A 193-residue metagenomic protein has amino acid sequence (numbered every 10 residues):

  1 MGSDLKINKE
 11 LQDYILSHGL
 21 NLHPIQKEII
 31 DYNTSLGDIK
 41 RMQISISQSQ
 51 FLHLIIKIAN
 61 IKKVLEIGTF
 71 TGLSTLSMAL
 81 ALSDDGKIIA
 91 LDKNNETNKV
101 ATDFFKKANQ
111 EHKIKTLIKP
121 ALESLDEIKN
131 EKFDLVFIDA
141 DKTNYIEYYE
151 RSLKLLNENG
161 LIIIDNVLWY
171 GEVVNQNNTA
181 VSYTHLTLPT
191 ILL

Functional and structural regions predicted by a protein language model:
M1-L22: N-terminal auxiliary segments of SAM/dcSAM-dependent transferases
I25: N-terminal glycine-rich anion-binding loops that anchor highly charged ligand groups
I29: Beta-strand-loop-alpha "switch" segments that mediate conformational coupling across diverse proteins
L36-I44: Class I SAM-dependent methyltransferase Rossmann-like catalytic core, especially the SAM/SAH-binding loop
I46-L122: SAM cofactor-binding core of SAM-dependent methyltransferases, primarily the Rossmann-like beta-alpha-beta module
K115-V174: Active-site segment flanking the S-adenosylmethionine/decSAM binding pocket in AdoMet-dependent transferases
V174-A180: Short, glycine-/aromatic-enriched active-site segment of Class I SAM-dependent methyltransferases
T184-T190: Conserved small/polar residues in nucleotide/adenosyl-binding loops
